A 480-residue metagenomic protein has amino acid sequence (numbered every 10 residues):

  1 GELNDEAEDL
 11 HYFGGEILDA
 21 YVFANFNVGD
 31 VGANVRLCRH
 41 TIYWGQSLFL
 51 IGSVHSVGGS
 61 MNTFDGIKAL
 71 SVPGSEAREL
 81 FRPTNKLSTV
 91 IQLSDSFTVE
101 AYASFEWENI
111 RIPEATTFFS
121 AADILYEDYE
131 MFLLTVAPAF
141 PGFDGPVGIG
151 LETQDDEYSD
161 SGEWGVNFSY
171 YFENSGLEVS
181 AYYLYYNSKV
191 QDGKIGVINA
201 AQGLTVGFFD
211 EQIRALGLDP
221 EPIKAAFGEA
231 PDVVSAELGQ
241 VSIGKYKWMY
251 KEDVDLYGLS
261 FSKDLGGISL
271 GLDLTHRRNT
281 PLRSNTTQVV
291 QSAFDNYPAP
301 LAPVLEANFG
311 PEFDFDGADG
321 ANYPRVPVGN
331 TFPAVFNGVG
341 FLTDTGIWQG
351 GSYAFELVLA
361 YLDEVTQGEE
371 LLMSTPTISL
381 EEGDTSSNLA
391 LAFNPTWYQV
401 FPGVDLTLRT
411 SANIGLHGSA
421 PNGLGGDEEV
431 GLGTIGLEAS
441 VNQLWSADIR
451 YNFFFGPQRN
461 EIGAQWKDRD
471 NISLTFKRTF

Functional and structural regions predicted by a protein language model:
G1, A33-L37, T98-A101, L177-V179 (+7 more regions): Transmembrane beta-strands of outer-membrane beta-barrel proteins
G1-D123, N388, H417, G426-G431 (+1 more regions): Outer membrane beta-barrel
E2-E6, V54-V72, A115-E152, Q191-Y246 (+3 more regions): Solvent-exposed loop segments that connect transmembrane elements
D9-G14, A77-E79, D156-D160, W248-D253 (+4 more regions): Replace "Gram-negative outer membrane beta-barrel proteins" with "bacterial and organellar outer membrane beta-barrel
D19-Y21, K86, G165-N167, G258 (+4 more regions): Membrane-embedded beta-strand positions in outer-membrane beta-barrel channels/transporters
F23-V35, W44-L48, S96-V99, I112 (+5 more regions): Short loop/turn motifs that connect adjacent beta-strands in outer-membrane beta-barrel proteins
R39-Y43, A103-N109, F172, Y183-K189 (+8 more regions): Transmembrane beta-strands of outer-membrane beta-barrel pores
K467-F480: Outer-membrane beta-barrel "beta-signal"
